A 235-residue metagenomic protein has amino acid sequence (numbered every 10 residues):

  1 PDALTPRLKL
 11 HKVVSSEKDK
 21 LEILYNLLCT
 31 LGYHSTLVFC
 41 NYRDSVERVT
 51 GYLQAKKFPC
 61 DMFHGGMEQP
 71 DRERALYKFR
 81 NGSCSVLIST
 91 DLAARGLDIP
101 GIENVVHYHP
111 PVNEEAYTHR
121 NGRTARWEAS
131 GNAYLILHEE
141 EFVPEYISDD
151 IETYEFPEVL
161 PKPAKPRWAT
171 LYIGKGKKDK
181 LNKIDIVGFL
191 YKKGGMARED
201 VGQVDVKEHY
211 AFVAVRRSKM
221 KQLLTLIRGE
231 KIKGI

Functional and structural regions predicted by a protein language model:
P1-R7, L28-G32, Y52-K56, E68 (+3 more regions): Conserved catalytic network of the ASCE P-loop NTPase/AAA+ motor domain
P1-T5, H64-G66, D200-H209: RNA-recognition motif
P6-Q54, G195: Conserved interdomain hinge at the start of the Helicase C-terminal
L21-N26, E47-G51, T118, D179-G188 (+1 more regions): Ser/Thr-Pro-rich, acidic low-complexity intrinsically disordered regions of eukaryotic RNA-binding
V46-Y52, F58-T90: Conserved helicase ATPase core of P-loop NTP-dependent helicases/translocases
V86, N113-E155: Conserved segment of the helicase C-terminal RecA-like domain
V86, R95-P110, N132-I136: A short beta-strand element within the Helicase C-terminal
F156-I235: Non-catalytic terminal extensions of ATP-dependent helicases
